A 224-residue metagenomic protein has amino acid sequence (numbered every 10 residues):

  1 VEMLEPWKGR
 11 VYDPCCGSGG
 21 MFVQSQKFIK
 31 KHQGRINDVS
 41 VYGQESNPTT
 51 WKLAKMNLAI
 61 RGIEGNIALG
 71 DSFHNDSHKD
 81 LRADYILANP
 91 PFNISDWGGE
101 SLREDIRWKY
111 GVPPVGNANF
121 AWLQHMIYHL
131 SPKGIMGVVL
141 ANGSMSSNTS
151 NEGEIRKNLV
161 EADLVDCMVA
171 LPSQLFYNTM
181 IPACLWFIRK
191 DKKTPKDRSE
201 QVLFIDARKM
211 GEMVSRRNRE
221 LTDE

Functional and structural regions predicted by a protein language model:
V1-A88, N93-K109, F120-A121, L140-G143 (+2 more regions): Conserved S-adenosyl-L-methionine
D80-E224: A conserved structural/catalytic subdomain of Rossmann-like adenosyl-cofactor enzymes
